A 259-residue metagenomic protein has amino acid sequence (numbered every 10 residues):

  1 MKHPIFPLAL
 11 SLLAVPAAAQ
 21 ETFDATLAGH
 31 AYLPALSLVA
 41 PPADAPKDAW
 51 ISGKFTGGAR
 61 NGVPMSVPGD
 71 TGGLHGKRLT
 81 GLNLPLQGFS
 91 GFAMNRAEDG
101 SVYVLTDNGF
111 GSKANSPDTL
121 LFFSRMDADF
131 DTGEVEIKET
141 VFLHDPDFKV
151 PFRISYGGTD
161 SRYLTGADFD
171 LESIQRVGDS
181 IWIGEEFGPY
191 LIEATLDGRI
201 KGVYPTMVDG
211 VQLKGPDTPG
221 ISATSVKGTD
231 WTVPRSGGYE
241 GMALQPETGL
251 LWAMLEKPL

Functional and structural regions predicted by a protein language model:
M1-F6: Bacterial N-terminal signal peptides that target proteins for export
P7-A14: Bacterial N-terminal signal peptides
V15-A19: Sec/Tat signal peptide C-region and signal peptidase I cleavage site
Q20-L259: Sequence/structural signature of beta-propeller domains
